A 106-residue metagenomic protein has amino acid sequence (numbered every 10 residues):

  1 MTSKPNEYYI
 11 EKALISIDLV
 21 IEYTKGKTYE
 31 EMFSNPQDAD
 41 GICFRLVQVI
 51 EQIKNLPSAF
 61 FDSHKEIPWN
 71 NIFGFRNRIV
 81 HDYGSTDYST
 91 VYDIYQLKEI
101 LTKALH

Functional and structural regions predicted by a protein language model:
M1-H106: Solvent-exposed interaction patches of small proteins and small membrane subunits
